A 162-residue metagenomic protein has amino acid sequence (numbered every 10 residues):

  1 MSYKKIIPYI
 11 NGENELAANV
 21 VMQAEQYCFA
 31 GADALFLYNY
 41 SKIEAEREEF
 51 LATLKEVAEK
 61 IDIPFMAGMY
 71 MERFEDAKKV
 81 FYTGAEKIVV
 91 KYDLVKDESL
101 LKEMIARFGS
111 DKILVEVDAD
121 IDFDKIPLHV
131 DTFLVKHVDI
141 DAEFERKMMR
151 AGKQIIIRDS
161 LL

Functional and structural regions predicted by a protein language model:
M1-F65, M71-E75, K79, I113-V115 (+2 more regions): Conserved N-terminal beta1-alpha1 strand-loop-helix module at the mouth
Y40-K42, K79-L100, T132-F144, Q154-L162: Glycine-rich phosphate-binding active-site loops on the catalytic face of alpha/beta enzymes
M104-I105: Extended substrate/RNA-proximal surfaces in nucleic-acid metabolism proteins
